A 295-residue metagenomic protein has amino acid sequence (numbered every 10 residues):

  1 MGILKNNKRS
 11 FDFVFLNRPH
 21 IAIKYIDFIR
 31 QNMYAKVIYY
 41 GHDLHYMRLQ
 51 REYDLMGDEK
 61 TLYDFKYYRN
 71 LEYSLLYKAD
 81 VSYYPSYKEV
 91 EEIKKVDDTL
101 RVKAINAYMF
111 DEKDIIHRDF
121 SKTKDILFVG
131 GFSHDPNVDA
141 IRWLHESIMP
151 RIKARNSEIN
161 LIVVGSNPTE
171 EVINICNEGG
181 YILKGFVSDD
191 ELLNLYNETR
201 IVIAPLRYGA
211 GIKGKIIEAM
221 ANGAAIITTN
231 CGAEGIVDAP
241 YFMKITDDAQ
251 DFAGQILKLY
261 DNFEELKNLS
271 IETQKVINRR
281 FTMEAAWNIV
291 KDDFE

Functional and structural regions predicted by a protein language model:
K5-K24, I38: Short N-terminal targeting/anchoring amphipathic segment
F11-D12, D80, N197-G211, N222-A224: Acidic donor-binding loop of glycosyltransferase active sites
N32-Q50: Active-site proximal beta-strand in glycosyltransferases
H45, K60-S82: Membrane-proximal helix-turn-helix segments that form the acceptor-binding/catalytic region of lipid-linked
Y77-K78, Y83, K88, K95-T99 (+2 more regions): Conserved catalytic-core segment of nucleotide-activated headgroup transferases in glycan assembly
K215-A219, A225-T228: Short hydrophobic beta-strand element within catalytic cores of glycosyltransferases and related nucleotide-activated
F242-Q250, K258-F263: Conserved acidic donor-binding segment of nucleotide-sugar-dependent glycosyltransferases
E264-F294: A charged, aromatic-enriched C-terminal amphipathic alpha-helix characteristic of glycosyltransferases across folds
